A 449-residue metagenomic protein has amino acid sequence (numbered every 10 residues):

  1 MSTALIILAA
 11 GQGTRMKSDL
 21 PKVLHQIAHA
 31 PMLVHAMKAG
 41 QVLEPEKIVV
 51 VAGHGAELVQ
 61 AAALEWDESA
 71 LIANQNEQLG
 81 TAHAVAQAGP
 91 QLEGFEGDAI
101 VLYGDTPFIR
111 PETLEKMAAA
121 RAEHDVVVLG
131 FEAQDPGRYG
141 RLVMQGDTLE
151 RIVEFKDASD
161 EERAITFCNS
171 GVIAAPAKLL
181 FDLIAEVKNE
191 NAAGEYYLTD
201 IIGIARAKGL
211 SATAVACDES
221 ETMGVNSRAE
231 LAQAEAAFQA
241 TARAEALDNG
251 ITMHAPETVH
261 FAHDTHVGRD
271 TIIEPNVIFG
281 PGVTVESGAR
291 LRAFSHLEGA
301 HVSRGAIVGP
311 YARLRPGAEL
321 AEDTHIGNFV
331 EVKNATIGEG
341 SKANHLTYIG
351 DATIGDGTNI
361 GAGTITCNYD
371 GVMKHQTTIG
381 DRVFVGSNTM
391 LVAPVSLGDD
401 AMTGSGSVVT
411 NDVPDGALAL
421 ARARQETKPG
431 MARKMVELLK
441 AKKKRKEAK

Functional and structural regions predicted by a protein language model:
M1-S18: N-terminal nucleotide-binding beta1-loop-alpha1 segment
S2, P31-A119, K440-A441: Conserved N-terminal catalytic core of the sugar/cofactor nucleotidyltransferase
L8-A10, V51, L102-Y103, V128-E132 (+3 more regions): Short beta-strand segments
D19-M37: Short catalytic helix/loop segments, enriched in acidic residues and glycine and frequently bearing histidine
V23, S69-L71, T148, S211-T213 (+1 more regions): Conserved beta-strand segments of alpha/beta enzyme cores
E57, I109-A192: Conserved core of the sugar-phosphate nucleotidyltransferase
T166-V267: Conserved alpha/beta core of the MobA/IspD/sugar-nucleotide pyrophosphorylase nucleotidyltransferase superfamily
T252-A421, Q425-E426: Structural signal for interior beta-strand "rungs" in well-ordered beta-sheet cores of soluble enzyme domains
